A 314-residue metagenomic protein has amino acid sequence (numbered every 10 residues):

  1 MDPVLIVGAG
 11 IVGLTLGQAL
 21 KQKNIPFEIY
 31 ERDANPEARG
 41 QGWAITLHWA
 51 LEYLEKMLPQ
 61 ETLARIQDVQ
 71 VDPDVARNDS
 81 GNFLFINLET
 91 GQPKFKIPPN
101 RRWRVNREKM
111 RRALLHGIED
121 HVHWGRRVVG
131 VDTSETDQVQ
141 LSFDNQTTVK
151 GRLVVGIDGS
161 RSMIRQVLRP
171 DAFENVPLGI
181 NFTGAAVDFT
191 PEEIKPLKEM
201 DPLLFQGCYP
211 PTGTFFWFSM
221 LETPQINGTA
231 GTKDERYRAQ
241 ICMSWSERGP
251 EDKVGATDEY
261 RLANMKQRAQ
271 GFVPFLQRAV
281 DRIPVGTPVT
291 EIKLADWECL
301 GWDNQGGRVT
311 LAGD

Functional and structural regions predicted by a protein language model:
M1-V12: Beta1/beta-strand and adjacent pyrophosphate-binding region of the FAD-binding site in flavoprotein oxidoreductases
D2-V4, L47-L168, F173-A186, E251 (+1 more regions): Conserved N-terminal helical subregion
V7, G156, A312: Short beta-strand immediately N-terminal to the catalytic nucleophile in serine-hydrolase-like folds
T15-G17, E31, L54, L114 (+5 more regions): Generic structural signal for small/hydrophobic residues in well-ordered secondary structure, especially within
K21-Q41: Glycine-rich FAD pyrophosphate-binding loop
R39-W43, K253-A256: Short, solvent-exposed loop/turn segments at secondary-structure boundaries
L88, Q92-N106, A186-T287: Conserved FAD/dinucleotide-binding core of flavoprotein oxidoreductases
I292-A312: FAD-binding beta-loop-beta segment adjacent to the flavin cofactor pocket
